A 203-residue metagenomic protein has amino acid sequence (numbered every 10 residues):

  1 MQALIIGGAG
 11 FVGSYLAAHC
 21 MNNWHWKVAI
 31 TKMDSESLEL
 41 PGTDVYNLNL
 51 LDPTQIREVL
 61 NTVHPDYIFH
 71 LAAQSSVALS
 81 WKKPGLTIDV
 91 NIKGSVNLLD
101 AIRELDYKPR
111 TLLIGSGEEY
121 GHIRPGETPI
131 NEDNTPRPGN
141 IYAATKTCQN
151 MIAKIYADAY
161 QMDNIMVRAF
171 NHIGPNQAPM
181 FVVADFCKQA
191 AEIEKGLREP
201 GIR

Functional and structural regions predicted by a protein language model:
A3-N23: N-terminal Rossmann NAD(P)H-binding glycine-rich loop of SDR-like oxidoreductase domains
I6, T31, I68-Q74, T111-G117 (+1 more regions): SDR active-site strand-loop-helix element
H25-S35: Conserved glycine-rich Rossmann-like NAD(P)H-binding loop of the short-chain dehydrogenase/reductase
W26, L105-R110: A short helix->loop->beta-strand "cap" motif at the edges of active sites that frequently abuts
G42-D52: Rossmann-fold cofactor-recognition segment
L50-V90: NAD(P)H-binding glycine-rich loop region in Rossmannoid oxidoreductase-like domains and their noncatalytic homologs
K82-N97, R110, E118-M166, N171-I173 (+1 more regions): Catalytic helix-loop patch of NAD(P)-dependent Rossmann-fold dehydrogenases
T147, H172-F186, K195-P200: Glycine/proline-rich active-site loop of Rossmann-fold NAD(P)-dependent oxidoreductases
